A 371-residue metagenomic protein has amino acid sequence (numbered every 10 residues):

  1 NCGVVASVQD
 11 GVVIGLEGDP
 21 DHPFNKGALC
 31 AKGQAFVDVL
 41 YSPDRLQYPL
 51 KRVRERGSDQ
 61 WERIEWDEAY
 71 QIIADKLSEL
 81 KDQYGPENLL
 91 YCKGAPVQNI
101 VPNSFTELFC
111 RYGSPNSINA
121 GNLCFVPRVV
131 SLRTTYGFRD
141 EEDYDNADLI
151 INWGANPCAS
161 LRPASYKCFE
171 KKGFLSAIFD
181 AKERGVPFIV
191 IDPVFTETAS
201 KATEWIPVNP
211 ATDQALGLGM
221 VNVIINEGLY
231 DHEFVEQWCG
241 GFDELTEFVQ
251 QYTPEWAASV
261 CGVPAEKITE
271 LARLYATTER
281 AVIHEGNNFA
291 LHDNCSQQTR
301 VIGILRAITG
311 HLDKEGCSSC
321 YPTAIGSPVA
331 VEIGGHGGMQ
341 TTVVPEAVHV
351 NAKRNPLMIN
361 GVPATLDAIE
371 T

Functional and structural regions predicted by a protein language model:
N1-E227, P264: N-terminal export/assembly segments and adjacent metallocofactor-ligating motifs of anaerobic energy-metabolism
K32-P49, S327-V350: Short, compositionally biased "basic patch" segments
Q71-R111, V301-M339, L357: A short, flexible N-terminal coil/short beta segment enriched in small residues
V126-I302, I308-K314, P322-T323, P328-V329 (+1 more regions): Non-catalytic alpha/beta scaffold blocks inside enzyme catalytic domains
